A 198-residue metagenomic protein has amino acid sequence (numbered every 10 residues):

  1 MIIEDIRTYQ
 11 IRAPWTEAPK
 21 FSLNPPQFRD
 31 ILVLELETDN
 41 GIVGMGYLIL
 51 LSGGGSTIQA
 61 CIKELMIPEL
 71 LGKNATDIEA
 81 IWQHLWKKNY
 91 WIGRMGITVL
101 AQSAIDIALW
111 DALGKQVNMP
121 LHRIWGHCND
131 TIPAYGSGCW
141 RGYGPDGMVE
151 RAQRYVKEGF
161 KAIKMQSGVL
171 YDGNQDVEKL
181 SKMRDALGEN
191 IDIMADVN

Functional and structural regions predicted by a protein language model:
M1, S103, E158: Structured loop/turn residues at beta-strand edges in well-structured enzyme cores
M1-L51: Structured beta-strand/loop patches that form or line metal/cofactor-binding pockets in enzymes
D5, A80-H84, H122-H127, P133-G136 (+1 more regions): Beta-strand segments within the central parallel beta-sheet cores of soluble alpha/beta enzyme folds
P25-F28, W125-C128, K157, D185-A186: Solvent-exposed alpha-helices and their adjacent loops that cap or buttress functional pockets in soluble metabolic
E37-Q116: Metal- or metallocofactor-binding catalytic centers and their adjacent structured scaffolds across diverse enzyme
N40, I92, Q116-W140, N190: N-terminal small/glycine-rich loop or linker at the start of catalytic domains across soluble metabolic enzymes
T131-N198: Metal-dependent enolase-superfamily TIM-barrel catalytic cores that perform enediolate-based chemistry
